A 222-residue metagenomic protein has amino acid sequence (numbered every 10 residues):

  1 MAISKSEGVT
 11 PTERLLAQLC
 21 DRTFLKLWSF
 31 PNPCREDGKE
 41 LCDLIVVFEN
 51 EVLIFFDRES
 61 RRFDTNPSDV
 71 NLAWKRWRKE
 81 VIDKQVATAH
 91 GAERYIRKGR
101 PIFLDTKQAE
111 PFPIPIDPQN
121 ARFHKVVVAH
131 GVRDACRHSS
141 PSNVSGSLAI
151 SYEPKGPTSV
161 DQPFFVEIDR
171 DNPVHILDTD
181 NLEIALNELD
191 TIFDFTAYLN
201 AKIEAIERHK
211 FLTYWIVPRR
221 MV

Functional and structural regions predicted by a protein language model:
M1-C42, V46-V222: Intrinsically disordered, low-complexity Ser/Thr/Pro/Gly-rich regulatory segments
